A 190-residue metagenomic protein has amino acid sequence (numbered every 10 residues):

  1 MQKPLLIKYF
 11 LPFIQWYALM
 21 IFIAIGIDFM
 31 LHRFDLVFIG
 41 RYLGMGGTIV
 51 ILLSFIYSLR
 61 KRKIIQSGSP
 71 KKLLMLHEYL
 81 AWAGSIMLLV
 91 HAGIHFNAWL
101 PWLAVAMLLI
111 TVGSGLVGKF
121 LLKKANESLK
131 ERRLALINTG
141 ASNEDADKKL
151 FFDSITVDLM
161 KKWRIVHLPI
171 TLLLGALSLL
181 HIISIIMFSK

Functional and structural regions predicted by a protein language model:
M1-K190: Membrane-embedded alpha-helical bundles that constitute the cytochrome b-like, heme-associated redox core of multi-pass
